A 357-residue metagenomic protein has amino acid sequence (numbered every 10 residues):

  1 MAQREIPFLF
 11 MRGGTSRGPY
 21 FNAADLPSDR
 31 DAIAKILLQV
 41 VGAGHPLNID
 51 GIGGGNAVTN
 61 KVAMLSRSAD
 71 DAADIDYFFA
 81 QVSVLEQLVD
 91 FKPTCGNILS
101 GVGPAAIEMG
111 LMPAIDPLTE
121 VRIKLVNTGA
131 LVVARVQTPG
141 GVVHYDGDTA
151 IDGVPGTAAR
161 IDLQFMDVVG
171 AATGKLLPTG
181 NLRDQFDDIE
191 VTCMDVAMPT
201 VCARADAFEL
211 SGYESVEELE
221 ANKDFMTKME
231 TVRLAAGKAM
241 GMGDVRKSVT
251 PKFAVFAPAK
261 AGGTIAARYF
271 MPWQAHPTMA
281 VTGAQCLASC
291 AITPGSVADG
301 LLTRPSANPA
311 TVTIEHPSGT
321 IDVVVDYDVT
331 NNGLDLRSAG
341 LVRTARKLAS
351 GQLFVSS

Functional and structural regions predicted by a protein language model:
M1-S357: A glycine-rich beta-to-alpha transition motif near the start of alpha/beta enzyme domains, typified by
